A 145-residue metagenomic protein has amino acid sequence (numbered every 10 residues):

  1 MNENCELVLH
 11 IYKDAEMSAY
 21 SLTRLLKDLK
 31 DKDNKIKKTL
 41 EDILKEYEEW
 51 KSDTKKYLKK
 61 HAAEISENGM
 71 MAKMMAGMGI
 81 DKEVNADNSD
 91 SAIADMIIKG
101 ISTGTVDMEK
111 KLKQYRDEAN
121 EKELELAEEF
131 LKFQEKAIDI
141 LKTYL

Functional and structural regions predicted by a protein language model:
M1-D31, A92-D117: Alpha-helical bundle segments that constitute or directly flank the non-heme di-iron/ferroxidase center
E3-I11, K32-S52, D90-I97, E121-E135: Alpha-helical scaffold segments that form or flank carboxylate-/histidine-based iron centers
K13-R24, K45, E49-S52, A72-G79 (+2 more regions): Generic structural signal for well-ordered, non-membrane alpha-helices
L25-K27, I36, K56, N88 (+1 more regions): Amphipathic alpha-helical assembly/interaction segments
D42-E46, Y57, K73-M74, E129-F130 (+1 more regions): Short acidic/histidine-centered micro-motifs embedded in hydrophobic/aromatic stretches that mark compact functional
S52, K56-A92, K99-V106: Carboxylate-rich helix-loop segments that flank metal/cofactor sites and access channels in metalloenzymes
M96, G100-L145: Preference for long, well-ordered alpha-helical segments
